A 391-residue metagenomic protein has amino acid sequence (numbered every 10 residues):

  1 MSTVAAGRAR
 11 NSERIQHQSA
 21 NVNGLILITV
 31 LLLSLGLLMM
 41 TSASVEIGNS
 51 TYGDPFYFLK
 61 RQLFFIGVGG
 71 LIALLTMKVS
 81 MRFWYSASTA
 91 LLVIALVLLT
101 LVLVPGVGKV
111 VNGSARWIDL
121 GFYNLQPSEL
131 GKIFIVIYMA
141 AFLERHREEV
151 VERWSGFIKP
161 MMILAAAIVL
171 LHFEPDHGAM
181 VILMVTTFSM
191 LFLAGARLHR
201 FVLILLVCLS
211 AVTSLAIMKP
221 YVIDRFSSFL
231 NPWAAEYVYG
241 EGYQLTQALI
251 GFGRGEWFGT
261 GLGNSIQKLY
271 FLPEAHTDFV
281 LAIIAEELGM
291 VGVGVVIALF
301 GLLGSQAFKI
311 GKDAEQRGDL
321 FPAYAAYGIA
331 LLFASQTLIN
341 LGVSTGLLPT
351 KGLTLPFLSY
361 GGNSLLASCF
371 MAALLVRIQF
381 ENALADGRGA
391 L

Functional and structural regions predicted by a protein language model:
M1-M40, L63: N-terminal transmembrane signal-anchor/hairpin module of polytopic inner-membrane proteins
M1-Q16, F321, S335-L391: A juxtamembrane structural motif centered on a specific transmembrane helix
I26-S34, M40-S42, N49-Q244, A282-T345 (+2 more regions): Hydrophobic alpha-helical transmembrane segments of multi-pass inner membrane proteins, especially in bacterial systems
S42-S44, S265, S359, S364: Short linear Ser/Thr-Pro motifs
D176-V181, T260-S265, A275-T277, K351 (+1 more regions): Transmembrane helix boundary and interhelical junction motifs in multipass membrane proteins
G242-G263: Extracytosolic (periplasmic/ER-lumenal) interhelical loops and adjacent juxtamembrane/interface segments of multi-pass
E256-L288, G311-G318: Long extracytoplasmic/lumenal interhelical loops at the membrane interface of multi-pass membrane proteins
